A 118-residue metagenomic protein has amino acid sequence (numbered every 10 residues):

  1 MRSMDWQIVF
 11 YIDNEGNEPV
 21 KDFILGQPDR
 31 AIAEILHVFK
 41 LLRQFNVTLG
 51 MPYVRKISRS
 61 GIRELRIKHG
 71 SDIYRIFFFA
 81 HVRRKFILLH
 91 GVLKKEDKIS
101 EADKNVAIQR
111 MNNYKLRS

Functional and structural regions predicted by a protein language model:
M1-I73, V82-K85, L93-S118: Basic, Lys/Arg-enriched alpha-helical interface segments
I76: Portal/gating segments that form or line small-molecule/metal binding sites
F79: Conserved Hanks-type protein kinase catalytic core
L89: Conserved catalytic cores of phosphodiester-cleaving nucleases, focusing on short active-site segments
